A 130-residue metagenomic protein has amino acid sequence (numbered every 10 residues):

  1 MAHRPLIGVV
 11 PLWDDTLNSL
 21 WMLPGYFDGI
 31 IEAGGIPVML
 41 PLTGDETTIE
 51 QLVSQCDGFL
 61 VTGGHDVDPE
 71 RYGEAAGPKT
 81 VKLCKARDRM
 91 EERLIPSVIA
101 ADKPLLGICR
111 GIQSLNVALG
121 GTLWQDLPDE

Functional and structural regions predicted by a protein language model:
M1-I108, N116-W124, P128-E130: N-terminal beta1-alpha1 cap of cysteine-dependent amidohydrolase-like domains
I112: The feature captures the ABC ATPase H-loop/switch
